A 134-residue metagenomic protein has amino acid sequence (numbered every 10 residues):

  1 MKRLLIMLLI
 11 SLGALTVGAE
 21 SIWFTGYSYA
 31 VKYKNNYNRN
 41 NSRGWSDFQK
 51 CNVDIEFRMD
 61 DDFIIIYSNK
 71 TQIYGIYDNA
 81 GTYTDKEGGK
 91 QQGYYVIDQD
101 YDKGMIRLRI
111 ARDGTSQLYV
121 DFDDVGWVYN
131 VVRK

Functional and structural regions predicted by a protein language model:
L4-L15: Sec-dependent N-terminal signal peptides
A19-F24, D62-F63, G88-I97, G114-L118: Short, hydrophobic/aromatic-rich segments at coil-to-beta transitions
E20-S46: Tryptophan-anchored aromatic micro-motifs
T25-V31, N35, I73-Y83, R133-K134: A structural signal for short, hydrophobic beta-strand segments that form beta-sheets in beta-rich/all-beta domains
S46-I76, Q117-D121: N-terminal glycine/threonine-rich, aromatic-flanked beta-hairpin/loop signature
I65-I106: Contiguous, well-ordered beta-strand patches that form the walls/edges of small beta-barrel/beta-sandwich domains
M105-V131: Short, exposed beta-strand-loop hairpins at the edges of beta-sheets in extracellular/periplasmic proteins
